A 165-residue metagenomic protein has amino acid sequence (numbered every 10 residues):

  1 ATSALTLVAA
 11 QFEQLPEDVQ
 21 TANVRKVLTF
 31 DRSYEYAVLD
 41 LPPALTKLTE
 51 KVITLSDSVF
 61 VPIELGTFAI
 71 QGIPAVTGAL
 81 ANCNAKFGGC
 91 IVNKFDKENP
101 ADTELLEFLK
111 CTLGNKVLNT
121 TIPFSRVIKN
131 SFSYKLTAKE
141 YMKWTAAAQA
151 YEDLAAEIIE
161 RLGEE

Functional and structural regions predicted by a protein language model:
A1-E35, S131-S133: P-loop/Walker-type NTP enzyme "switch/lid" segment
V8, L118, F124, Y134-T137: Glycine-rich, flexible loop/turn motifs
A10-L15, P100, K139-K143: Acidic, proline/glycine-rich intrinsically disordered inter-domain spacer in sigma factors
E17-Q20, A69, A147: Short, conserved glycine- and acidic-residue-centered signature motifs in active-site or ligand-binding loops
T29-R126: Conserved catalytic-core segment of NTP-binding enzymes
S131-D153: C-terminal boundary of histidine-terminating zinc-finger modules
D153-E165: C-terminal alpha-helix
